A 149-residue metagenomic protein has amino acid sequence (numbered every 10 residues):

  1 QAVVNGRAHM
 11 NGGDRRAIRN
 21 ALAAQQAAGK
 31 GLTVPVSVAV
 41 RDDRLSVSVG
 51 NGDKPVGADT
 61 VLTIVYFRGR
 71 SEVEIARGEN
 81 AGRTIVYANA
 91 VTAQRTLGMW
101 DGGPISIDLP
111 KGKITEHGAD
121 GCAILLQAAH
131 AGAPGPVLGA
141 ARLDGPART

Functional and structural regions predicted by a protein language model:
V3-T149: Short, conserved sequence motifs used for protein processing/export or organelle targeting and for catalysis
